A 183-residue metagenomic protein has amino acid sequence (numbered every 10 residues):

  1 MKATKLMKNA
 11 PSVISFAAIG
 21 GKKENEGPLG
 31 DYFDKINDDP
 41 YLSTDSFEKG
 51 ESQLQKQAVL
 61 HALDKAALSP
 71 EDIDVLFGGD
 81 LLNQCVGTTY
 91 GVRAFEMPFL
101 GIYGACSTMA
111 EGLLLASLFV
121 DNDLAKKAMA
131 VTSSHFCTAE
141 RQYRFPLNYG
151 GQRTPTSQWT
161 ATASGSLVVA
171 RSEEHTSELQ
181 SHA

Functional and structural regions predicted by a protein language model:
M1-A3, S117-V120, Q152-Q158: A generic local secondary-structure boundary/capping motif
M1-F77, L81-L100, W159, G165-S177 (+1 more regions): Conserved "HGTGT" condensation-loop signature of ketosynthase/thiolase-family condensing enzymes that catalyze
V13, V59-H61, V120-K126, P146-N148: A general structural signal for short secondary-structure boundary/capping elements
K23, C137-E140: A short beta-to-alpha transition loop/helix N-cap that caps and shapes the active-site region
G79-Q84, C106-S107, T132-T138: Acidic, glycine-rich active-site loops and adjacent beta-strand->loop/helix elements that engage anionic groups
Y103-A130, V169: Active-site-proximal alpha-helical scaffold in enzymes
A110-E111, A139-E173: Glycine-/small-residue-rich "gating" segment that lines the acyl/pantetheine channel and substrate pocket
